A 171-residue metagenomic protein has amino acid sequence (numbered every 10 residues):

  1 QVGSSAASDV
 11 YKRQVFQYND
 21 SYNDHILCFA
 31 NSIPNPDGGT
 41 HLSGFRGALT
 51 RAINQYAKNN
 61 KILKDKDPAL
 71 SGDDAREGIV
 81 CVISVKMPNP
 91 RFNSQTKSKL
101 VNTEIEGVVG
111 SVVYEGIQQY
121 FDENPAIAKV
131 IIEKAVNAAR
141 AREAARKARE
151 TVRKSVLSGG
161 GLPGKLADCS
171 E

Functional and structural regions predicted by a protein language model:
S4-E171: GHKL-family ATPase ATP-binding module
